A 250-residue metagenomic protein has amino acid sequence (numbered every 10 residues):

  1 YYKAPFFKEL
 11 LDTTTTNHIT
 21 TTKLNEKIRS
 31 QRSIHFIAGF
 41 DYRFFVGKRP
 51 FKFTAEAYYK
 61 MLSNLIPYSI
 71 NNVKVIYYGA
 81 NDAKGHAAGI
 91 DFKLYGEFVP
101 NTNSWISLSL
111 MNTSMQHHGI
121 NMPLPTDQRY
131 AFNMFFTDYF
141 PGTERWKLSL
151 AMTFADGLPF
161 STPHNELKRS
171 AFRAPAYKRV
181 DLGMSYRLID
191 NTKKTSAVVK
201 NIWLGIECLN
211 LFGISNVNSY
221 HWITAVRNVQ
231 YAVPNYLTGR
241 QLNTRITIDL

Functional and structural regions predicted by a protein language model:
Y1-A4, T13, Y42-F44, A57-N64 (+6 more regions): Transmembrane beta-strands of outer-membrane beta-barrel pores
Y2-K3, S104, F154-P163, Y186-L250: C-terminal beta-signal and adjacent terminal beta-strands/loops of Gram-negative outer-membrane beta-barrel proteins
K3, K27-A80, H86, L204-L209 (+1 more regions): Membrane-embedded beta-barrel scaffold of Gram-negative outer-membrane proteins
F7-T14, L65-V73, M111, M115-P123 (+3 more regions): Outer-membrane beta-barrel translocator domains and adjoining extracellular loop/strand segments of Gram-negative
R32-F36, Y59, K84-A88, T126-F132 (+3 more regions): Residues that define the transmembrane beta-barrel architecture of outer-membrane proteins
F36, F51-A55, S104-I106, F132-M134 (+4 more regions): Transmembrane beta-strands of outer-membrane beta-barrel proteins
F45-F51, N101, P141-W146, I189-I202: Short loop/turn motifs that connect adjacent beta-strands in outer-membrane beta-barrel proteins
E56-M61, Y78-S161: Gram-negative outer-membrane beta-barrel transporters
